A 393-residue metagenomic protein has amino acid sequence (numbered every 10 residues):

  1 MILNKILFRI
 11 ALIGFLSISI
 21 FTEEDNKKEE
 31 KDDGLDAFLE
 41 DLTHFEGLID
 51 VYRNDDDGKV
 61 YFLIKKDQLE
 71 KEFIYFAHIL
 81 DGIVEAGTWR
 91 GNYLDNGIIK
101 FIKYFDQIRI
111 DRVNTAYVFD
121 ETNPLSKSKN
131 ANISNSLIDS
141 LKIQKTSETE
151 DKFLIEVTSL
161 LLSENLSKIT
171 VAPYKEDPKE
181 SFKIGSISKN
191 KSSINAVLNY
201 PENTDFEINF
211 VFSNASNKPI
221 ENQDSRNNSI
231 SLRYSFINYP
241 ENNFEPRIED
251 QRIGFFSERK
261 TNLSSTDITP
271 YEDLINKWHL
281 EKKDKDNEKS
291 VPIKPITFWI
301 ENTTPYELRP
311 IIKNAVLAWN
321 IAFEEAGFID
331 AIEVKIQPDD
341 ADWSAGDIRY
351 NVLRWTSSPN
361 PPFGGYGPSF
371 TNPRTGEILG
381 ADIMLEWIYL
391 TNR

Functional and structural regions predicted by a protein language model:
M1-N26: Bacterial Sec-dependent N-terminal signal peptides
N26-T304, A322, A326, Q337-R393: Auxiliary tRNA-acceptor-end handling modules of aminoacyl-tRNA synthetases
P305-R309: Alpha-helix N-cap/helix-initiation motif
P310-L317, I321: Solvent-exposed, polar/charged alpha-helical surfaces in well-ordered, non-transmembrane soluble domains, broadly
I332: Conserved structured catalytic cores and adjacent interaction surfaces of nucleotide-binding/hydrolyzing enzymes
